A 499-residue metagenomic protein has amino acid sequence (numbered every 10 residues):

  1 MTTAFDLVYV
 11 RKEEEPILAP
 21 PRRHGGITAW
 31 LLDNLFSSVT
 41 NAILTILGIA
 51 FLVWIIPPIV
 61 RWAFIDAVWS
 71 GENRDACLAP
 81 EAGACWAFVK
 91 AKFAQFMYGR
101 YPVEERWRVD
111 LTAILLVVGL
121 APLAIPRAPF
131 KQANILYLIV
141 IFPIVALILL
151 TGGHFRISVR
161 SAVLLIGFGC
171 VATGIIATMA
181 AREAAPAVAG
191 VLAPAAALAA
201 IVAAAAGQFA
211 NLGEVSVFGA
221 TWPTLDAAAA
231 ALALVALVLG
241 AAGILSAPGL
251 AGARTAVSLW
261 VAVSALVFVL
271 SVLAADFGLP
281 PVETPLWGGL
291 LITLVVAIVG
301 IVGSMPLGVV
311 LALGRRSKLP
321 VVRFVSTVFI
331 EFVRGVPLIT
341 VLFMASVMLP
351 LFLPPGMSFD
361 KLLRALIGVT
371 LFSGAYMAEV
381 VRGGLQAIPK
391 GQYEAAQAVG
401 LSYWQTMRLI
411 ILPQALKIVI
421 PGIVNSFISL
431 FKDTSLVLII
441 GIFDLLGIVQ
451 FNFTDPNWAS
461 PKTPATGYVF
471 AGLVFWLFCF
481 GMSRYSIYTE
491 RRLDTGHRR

Functional and structural regions predicted by a protein language model:
T2-R499: Transmembrane alpha-helices and adjacent helix-loop boundaries
